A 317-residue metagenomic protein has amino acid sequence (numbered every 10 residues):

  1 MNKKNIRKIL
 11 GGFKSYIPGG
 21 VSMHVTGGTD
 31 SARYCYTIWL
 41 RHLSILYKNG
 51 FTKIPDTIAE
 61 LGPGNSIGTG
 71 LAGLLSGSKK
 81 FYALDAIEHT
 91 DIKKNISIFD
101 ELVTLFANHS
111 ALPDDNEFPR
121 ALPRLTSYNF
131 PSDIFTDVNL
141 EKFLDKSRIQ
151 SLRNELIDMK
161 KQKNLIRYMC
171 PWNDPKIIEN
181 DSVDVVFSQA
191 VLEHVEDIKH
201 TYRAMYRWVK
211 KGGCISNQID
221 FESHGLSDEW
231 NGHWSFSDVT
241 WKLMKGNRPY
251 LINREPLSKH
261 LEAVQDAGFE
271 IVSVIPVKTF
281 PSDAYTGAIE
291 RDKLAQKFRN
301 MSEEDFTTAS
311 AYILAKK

Functional and structural regions predicted by a protein language model:
K53-N65: Conserved class I S-adenosyl-L-methionine
L75, K79-I166: Class I S-adenosyl-L-methionine-dependent methyltransferase module
F106, E222, L226-R254, S258: Conserved Class I S-adenosyl-L-methionine
M159-Y168, E262-D266, I271-K317: A C-terminal cap/extension of S-adenosyl-L-methionine-dependent methyltransferases that defines the acceptor-substrate
N173-V186: A short acidic, Gly/Pro-enriched loop at the edge of an enzyme's catalytic core that lines a small-molecule cofactor
V186-F187, S216: Hydrophobic beta-strand segment of the Class I
K199-C214: A short glycine-rich, Lys/Arg-flanked "PGG" loop and its adjoining helix->strand segment in the class I
G212-E222: Conserved beta-strand signature within the Rossmann-like core of class I S-adenosyl-L-methionine
